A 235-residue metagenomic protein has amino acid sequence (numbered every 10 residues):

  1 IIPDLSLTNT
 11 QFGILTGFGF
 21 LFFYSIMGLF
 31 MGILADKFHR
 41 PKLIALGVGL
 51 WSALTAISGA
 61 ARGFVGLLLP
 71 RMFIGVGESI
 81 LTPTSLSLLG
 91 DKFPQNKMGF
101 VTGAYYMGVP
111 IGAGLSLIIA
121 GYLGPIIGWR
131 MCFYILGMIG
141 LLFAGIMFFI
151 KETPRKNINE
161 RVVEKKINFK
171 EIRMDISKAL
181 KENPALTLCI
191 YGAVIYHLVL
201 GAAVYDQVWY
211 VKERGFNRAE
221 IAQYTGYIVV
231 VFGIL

Functional and structural regions predicted by a protein language model:
I1-I26: Extracellular/periplasmic helix-loop-helix junction of adjacent transmembrane segments in MFS-like secondary
S6, H39, A60-G66, P94: Helix-breaking motifs and short loop linkers at transmembrane-helix boundaries and internal kinks in secondary membrane
G17-M31, Y227-L235: Central cavity-lining transmembrane alpha-helices of secondary-active solute carriers, predominantly the Major
I26-R62: Conserved MFS/SLC helix-loop-helix module at the cytosolic interface between two early adjacent transmembrane helices
P70-V109: Cytoplasmic helix-loop-helix junction between adjacent transmembrane helices in 12-TM secondary transporters
Y105-E152: Helix-loop-helix hairpin linking two adjacent transmembrane segments in secondary transporters
K156-L188, E213: Juxtamembrane intracellular "pre-TM" segments in multi-pass secondary transporters
P184-F232: Extracytoplasmic gate region of multi-pass secondary transporters
